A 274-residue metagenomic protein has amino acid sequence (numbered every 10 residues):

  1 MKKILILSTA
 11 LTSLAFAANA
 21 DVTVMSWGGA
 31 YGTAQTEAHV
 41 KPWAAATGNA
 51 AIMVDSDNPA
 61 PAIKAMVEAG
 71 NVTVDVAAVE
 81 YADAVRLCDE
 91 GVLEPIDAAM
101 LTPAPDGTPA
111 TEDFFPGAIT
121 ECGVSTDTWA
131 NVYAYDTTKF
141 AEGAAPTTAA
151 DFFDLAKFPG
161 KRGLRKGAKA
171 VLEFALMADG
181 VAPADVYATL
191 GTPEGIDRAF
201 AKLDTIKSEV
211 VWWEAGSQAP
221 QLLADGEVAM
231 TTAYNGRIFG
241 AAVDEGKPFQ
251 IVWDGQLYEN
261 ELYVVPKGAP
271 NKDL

Functional and structural regions predicted by a protein language model:
M1-A18: Gram-negative bacterial Sec-dependent N-terminal signal peptides
D21-R86, P220: Early extracytoplasmic/lumenal segment of secretory-pathway proteins
G29-A34, T73, E80-A84, C88-P220: Extracytoplasmic ligand-binding site segments that recognize negatively charged/polar headgroups
Q35, H39, N49, R198 (+2 more regions): Short amphipathic alpha-helical coupling segments at ligand-binding clamshell hinges and other catalytic/signaling
A51-D57, A78, G191, E209-A215 (+1 more regions): Short beta-strand-to-loop elements that line the ligand-binding cleft of bilobed periplasmic-binding protein-like
N71-A78, W212-W213, A229-Y234, Q250: Paired acidic/hydrophobic, glycine-rich loop segments that form the ligand-binding mouth/hinge of periplasmic-binding
A84-R86, M230-P248: A ligand-binding cleft/hinge motif common to bilobed small-molecule-binding domains
I196-T205, V243-A269: Periplasmic-binding protein-like
